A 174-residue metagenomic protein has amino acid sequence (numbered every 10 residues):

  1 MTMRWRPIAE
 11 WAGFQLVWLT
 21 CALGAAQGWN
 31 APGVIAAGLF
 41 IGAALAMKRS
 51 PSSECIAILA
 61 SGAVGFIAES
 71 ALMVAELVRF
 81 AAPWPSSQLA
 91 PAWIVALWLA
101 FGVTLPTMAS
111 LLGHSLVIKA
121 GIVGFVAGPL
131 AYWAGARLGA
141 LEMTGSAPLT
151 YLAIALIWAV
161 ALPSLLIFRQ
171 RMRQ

Functional and structural regions predicted by a protein language model:
M1-Q174: Aromatic-rich, lipid-facing transmembrane alpha helices and their immediate juxtamembrane interface loops in integral
